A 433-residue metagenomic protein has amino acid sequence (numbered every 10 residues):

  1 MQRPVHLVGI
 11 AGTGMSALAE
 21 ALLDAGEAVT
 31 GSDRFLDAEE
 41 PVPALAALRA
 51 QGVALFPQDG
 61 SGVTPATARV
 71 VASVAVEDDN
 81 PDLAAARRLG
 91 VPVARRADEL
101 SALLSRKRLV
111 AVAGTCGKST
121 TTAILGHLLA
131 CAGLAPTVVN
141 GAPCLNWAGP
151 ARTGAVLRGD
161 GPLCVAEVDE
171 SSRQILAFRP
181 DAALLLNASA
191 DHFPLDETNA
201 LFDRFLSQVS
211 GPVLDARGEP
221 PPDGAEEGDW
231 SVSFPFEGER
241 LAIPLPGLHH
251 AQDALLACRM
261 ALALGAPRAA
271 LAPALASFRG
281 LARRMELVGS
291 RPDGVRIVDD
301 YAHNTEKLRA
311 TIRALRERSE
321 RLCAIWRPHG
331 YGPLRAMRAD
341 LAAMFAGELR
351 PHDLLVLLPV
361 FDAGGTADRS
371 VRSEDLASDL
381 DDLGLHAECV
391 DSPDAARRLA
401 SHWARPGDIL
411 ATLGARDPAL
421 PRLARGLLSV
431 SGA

Functional and structural regions predicted by a protein language model:
M1-L55, A66, V70, A86-V91 (+3 more regions): ATP-dependent carboxylate-amine ligase
A21, V63, V74-P221, E237 (+2 more regions): Phosphate-binding loop of NTP-binding sites
F56-G60, R96, V139-G141, D215-G218 (+4 more regions): Conserved beta-strand termini and adjacent loop/short-helix elements that scaffold enzyme active sites in alpha/beta
G60-P65, E99-L103, P220-P222, D229-S231 (+2 more regions): A short acidic, often aromatic-flanked loop/helix-cap motif at beta-alpha or helix-coil junctions that lines enzyme
A225-R240: Acidic-glycine-rich active-site phosphate/pyrophosphate-binding loop
S231, G247, G347-E348: Active-site glycine/GP-rich loop and adjacent strand/helix microenvironment that borders small-molecule binding pockets
R240-L248: A short glycine/serine-rich beta->alpha loop
H250-D253: Acidic, glycine-rich loop-and-beta core segments that form the ion-binding/anion-interacting portion of active sites
